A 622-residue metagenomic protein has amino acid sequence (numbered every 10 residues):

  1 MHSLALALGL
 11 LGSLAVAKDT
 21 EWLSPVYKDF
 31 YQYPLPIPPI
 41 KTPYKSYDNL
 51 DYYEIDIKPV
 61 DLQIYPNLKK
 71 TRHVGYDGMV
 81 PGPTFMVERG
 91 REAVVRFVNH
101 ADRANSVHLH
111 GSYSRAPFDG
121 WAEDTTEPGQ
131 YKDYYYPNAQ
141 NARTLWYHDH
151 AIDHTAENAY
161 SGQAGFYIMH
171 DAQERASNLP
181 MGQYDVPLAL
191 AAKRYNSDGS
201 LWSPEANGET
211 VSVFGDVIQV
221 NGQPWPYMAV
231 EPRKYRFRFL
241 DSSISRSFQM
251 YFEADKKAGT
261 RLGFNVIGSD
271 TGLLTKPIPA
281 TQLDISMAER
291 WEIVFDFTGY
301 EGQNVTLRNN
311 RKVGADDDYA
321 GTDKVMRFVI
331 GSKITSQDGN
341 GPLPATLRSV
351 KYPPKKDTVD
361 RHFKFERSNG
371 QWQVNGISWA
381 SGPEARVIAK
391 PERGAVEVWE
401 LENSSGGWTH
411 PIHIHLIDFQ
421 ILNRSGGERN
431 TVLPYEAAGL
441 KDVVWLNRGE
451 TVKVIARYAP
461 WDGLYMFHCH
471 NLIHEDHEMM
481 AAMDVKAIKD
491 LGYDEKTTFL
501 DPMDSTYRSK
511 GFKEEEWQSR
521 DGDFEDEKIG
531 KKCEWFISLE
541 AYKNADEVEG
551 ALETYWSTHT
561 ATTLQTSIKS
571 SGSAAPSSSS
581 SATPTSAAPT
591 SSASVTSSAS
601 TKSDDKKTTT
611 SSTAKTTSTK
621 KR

Functional and structural regions predicted by a protein language model:
M1-A17, G572, A593, A599 (+1 more regions): Universal eukaryotic N-terminal targeting presequences
H2, L8, G12-L109, Y113-P117 (+7 more regions): N-terminal, post-signal-peptide metal-ligating segments of extracellular/periplasmic oxidoreductases, dominated by
L50-H170, E174, N178, R246-L283 (+4 more regions): Histidine- and aromatic-enriched segments that form or immediately flank copper-ligand environments
S114-T126, L190, S197-P344: Histidine- and aromatic-rich segments of cupredoxin/plastocyanin-like copper-binding domains
H170-V186, S332-K355, A487-D501: Low-complexity, Pro/Ser/Thr- and charge-rich linker/hinge segments at domain boundaries
P180-A189, T497-S519: Short Fe-S-cluster ligation motifs
H474, E478-V485, L491-S509: A detector for short metal-coordination/catalytic motifs
S509-K510, E514-R622: Fungal extracellular Ser/Thr-rich, low-complexity intrinsically disordered regions
